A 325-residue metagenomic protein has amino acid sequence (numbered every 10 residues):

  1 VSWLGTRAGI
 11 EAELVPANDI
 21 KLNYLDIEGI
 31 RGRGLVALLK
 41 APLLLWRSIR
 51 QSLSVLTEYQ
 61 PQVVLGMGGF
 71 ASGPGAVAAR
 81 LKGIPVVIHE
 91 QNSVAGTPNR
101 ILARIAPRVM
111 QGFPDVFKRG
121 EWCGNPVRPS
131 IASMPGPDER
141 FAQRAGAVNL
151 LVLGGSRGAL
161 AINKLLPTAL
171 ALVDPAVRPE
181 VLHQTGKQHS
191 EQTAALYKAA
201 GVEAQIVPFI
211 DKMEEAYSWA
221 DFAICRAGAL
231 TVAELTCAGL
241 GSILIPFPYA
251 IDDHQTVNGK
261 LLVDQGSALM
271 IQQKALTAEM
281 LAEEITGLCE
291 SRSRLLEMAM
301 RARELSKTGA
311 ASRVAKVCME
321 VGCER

Functional and structural regions predicted by a protein language model:
V1-R47, K187-H189, K274: Conserved nucleotide-sugar phosphate-binding/catalytic loop shared by glycosyltransferases and other
I10, K21, R80-D138: Active-site-proximal region of nucleotide-activated glycan assembly enzymes, centered on histidine/acidic-rich loops
L14, N18, G136-A223, T256-K260 (+2 more regions): Donor-nucleotide binding loops and adjacent catalytic segments primarily of GT-B fold Leloir glycosyltransferases
I20-K21, I84-P85, D221-F222, G239-F247 (+1 more regions): Structural loop-to-beta junction motif characteristic of Rossmann-like glycosyltransferase folds
Q51-L65, S72-V87, R100-R104: Glycosyltransferases and closely related glycan-assembly transferases that use nucleotide-activated donors
P61-V63, S218-A233, L240-G241: Acidic donor-binding loop of glycosyltransferase active sites
R294-T308: A short, well-ordered alpha-helix in the C-terminal region of glycosyltransferases
K307-R325: C-terminal alpha-helical cap of glycosyltransferases
